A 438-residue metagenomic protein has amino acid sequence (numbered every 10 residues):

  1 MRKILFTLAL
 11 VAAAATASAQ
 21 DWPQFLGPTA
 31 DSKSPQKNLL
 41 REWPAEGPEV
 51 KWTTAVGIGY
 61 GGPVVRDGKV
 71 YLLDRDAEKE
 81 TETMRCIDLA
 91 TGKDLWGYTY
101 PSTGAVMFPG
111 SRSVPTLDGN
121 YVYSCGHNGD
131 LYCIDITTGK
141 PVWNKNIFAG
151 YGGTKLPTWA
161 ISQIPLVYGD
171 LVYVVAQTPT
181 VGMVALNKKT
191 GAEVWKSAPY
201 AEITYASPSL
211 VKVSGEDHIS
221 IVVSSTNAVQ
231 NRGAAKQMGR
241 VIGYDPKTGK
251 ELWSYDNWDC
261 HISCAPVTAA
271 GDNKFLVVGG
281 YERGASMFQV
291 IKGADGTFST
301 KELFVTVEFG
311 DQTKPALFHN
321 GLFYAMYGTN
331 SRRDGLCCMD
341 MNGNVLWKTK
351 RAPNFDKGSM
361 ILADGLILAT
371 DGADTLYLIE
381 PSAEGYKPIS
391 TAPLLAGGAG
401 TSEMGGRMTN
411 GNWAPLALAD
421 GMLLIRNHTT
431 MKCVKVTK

Functional and structural regions predicted by a protein language model:
M1-I4: Positively charged n-region of N-terminal signal peptides that target proteins for export
L8-A9, K432: A periodicity- and composition-biased signal for non-globular, repetitive helical segments
A9-S18: Hydrophobic h-region of N-terminal signal peptides that target proteins for export in Gram-negative bacteria
A19-K438: Noncatalytic, solvent-exposed loop/strand surfaces of beta-propeller-type extracellular/periplasmic domains
